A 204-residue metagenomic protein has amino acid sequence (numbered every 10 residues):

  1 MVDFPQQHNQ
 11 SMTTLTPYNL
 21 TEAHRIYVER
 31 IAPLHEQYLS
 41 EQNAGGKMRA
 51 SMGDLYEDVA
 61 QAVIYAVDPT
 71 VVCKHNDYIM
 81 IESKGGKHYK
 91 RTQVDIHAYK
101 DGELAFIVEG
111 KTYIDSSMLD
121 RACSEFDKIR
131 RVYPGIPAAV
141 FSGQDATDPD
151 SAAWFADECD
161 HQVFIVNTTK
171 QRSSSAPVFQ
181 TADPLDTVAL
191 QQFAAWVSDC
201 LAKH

Functional and structural regions predicted by a protein language model:
M1-V71: Interdomain/boundary linker segments immediately adjacent to catalytic/signaling cores
M52-E57, Y89, D115-M118, D186: Phosphate/oxyanion-binding active-site loops and adjacent basic polyanion-contact surfaces
A66-H88: A short acidic/basic microdomain associated with nuclease active sites
E82-G86, T92-I96, C123-I129: Short secondary-structure capping micro-motifs at structural edges
Y89-I107: Active-site beta-strand-loop-beta-strand hairpin of nuclease catalytic cores that positions key catalytic residues
E103-F106, G110-V163: Catalytic cores of nucleic-acid endonucleases
F141-H204: Domain-level recognition of nuclease-like catalytic cores that cleave nucleotide substrates
